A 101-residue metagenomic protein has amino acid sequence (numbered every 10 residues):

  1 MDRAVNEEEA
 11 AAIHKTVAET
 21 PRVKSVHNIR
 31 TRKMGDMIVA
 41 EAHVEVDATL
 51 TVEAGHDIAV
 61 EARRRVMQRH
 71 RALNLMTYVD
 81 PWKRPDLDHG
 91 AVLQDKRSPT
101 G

Functional and structural regions predicted by a protein language model:
M1-G101: Alpha-helical transmembrane segments and adjacent TM-loop junctions that form the membrane-embedded core of multi-pass
